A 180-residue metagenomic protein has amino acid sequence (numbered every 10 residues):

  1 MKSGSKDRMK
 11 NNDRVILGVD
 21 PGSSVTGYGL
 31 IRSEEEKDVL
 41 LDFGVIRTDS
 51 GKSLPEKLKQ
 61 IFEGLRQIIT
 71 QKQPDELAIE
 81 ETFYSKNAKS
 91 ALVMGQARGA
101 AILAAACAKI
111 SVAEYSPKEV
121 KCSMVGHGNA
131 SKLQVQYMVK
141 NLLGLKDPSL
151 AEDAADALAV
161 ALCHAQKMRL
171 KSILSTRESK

Functional and structural regions predicted by a protein language model:
M1-K180: Phosphate- and other anionic-substrate recognition elements at nucleic-acid/protein interfaces
